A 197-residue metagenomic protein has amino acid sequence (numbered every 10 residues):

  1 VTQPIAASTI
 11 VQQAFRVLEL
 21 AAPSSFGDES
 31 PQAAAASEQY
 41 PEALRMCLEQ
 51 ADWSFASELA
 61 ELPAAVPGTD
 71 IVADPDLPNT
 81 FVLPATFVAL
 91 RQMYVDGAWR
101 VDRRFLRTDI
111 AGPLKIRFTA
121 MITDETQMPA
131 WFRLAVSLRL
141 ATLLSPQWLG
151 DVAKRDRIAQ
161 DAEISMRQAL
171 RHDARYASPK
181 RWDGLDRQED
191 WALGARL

Functional and structural regions predicted by a protein language model:
V1-E38, W191-L197: Short, extreme N-terminal leader segments that mark the start of a protein/domain
V1-I5, T9-I10, Y94-L197: Internal mixed-charge
L20, E58-L62, M121: An acidic- and aromatic-residue-enriched active-site/binding cleft used to recognize and process polar
G27-D28, Q32, F55-E61, A153-I158: Short, glycine/acidic-rich hinge or "gate" loops at secondary-structure transitions that mediate conformational
A34-F105, M128-W148, A169: Divalent metal-cofactor coordination and adjacent catalytic microenvironments
